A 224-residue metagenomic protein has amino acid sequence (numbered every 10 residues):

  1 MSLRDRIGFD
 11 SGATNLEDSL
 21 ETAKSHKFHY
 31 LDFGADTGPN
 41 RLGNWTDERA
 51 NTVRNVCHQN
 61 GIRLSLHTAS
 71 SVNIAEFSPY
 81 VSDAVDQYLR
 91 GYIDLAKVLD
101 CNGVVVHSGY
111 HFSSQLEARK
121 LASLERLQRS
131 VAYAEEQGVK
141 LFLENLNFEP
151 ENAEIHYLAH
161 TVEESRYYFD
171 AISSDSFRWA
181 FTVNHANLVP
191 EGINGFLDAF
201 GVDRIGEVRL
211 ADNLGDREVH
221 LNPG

Functional and structural regions predicted by a protein language model:
M1-C101, D170, S174, L210: N-terminal pre-domain/capping segments
D5, L42-N44, E76, E117 (+2 more regions): Gly/Pro-rich active-site loop or hairpin
D10-E21, A118-L124, E207-R209, G215-E218: Generic structural signal for short, solvent-exposed loop/turn connectors between secondary structure elements
A13-N15, A35-T37, S70-V72, S108-F112 (+3 more regions): Active-site-proximal loop/turn and secondary-structure-junction residues that shape catalytic pockets, frequently
E17, H58-Q59, A75-R178, L188: Active-site acidic/histidine proton-transfer and metal-coordination neighborhood in alpha/beta enzyme cores
S25-H26, E48-R49, S82, L121 (+2 more regions): Glycine-rich, phosphate-binding/catalytic loops in enzymes
Y30-D32, S65, F142-L143, A180-V183: Generic enzyme active-site microenvironment
